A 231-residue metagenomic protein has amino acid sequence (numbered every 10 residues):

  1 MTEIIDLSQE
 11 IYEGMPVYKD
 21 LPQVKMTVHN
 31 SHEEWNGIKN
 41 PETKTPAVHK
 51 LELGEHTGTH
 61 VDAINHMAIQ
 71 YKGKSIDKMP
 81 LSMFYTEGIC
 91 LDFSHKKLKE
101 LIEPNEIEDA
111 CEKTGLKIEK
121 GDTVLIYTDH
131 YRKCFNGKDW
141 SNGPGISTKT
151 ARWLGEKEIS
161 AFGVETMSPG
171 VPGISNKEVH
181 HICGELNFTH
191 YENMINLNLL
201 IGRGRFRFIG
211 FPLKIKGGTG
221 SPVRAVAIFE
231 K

Functional and structural regions predicted by a protein language model:
M1-K231: Active-/binding-site microenvironments in catalytic and ligand-binding cores
